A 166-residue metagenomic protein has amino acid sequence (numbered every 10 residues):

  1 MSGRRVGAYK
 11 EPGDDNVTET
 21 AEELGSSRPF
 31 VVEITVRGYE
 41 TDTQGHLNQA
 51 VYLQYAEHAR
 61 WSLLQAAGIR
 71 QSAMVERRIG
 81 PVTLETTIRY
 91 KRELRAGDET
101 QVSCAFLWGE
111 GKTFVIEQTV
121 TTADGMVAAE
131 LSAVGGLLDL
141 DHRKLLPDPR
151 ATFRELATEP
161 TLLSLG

Functional and structural regions predicted by a protein language model:
M1-R4, E57: Intrinsically disordered, low-complexity regions enriched in serine, threonine, proline and polar/charged residues
G3-V32, Q65, E93-A96, F106-G166: HotDog/MaoC-like acyl-thioester-processing domains
V32, A50-Y52: Early exported N-terminus immediately downstream of N-terminal targeting peptides
I34-V36: Short acidic, Pro/Gly- and aromatic-enriched capping/linker segments at domain boundaries
Y52-V75: Active-site helix/loop of acyl-thioester processing domains in fatty-acid/polyketide metabolism, spanning hotdog-fold
V75-G80, L84-F106: Helix-adjacent hinge/juxtasegments
